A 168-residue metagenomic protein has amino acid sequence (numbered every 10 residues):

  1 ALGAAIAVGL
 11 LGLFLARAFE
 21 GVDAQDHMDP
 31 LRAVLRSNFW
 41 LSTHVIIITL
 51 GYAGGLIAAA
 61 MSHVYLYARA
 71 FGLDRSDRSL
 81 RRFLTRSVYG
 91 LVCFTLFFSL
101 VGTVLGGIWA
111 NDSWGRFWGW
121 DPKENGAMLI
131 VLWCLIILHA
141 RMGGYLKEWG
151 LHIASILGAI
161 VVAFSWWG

Functional and structural regions predicted by a protein language model:
A1-H27, W40-F71, F83-S113, P122-G168: Hydrophobic cores of alpha-helical transmembrane segments in multi-pass integral membrane proteins
R32-L35, G115-N125: Non-cytosolic membrane-interface motifs at loop->transmembrane helix junctions
V34-S37, R78: Membrane-targeting and insertion segments and their boundary/processing signals
L73-R81: Juxtamembrane inter-helical linkers in multi-pass membrane proteins
